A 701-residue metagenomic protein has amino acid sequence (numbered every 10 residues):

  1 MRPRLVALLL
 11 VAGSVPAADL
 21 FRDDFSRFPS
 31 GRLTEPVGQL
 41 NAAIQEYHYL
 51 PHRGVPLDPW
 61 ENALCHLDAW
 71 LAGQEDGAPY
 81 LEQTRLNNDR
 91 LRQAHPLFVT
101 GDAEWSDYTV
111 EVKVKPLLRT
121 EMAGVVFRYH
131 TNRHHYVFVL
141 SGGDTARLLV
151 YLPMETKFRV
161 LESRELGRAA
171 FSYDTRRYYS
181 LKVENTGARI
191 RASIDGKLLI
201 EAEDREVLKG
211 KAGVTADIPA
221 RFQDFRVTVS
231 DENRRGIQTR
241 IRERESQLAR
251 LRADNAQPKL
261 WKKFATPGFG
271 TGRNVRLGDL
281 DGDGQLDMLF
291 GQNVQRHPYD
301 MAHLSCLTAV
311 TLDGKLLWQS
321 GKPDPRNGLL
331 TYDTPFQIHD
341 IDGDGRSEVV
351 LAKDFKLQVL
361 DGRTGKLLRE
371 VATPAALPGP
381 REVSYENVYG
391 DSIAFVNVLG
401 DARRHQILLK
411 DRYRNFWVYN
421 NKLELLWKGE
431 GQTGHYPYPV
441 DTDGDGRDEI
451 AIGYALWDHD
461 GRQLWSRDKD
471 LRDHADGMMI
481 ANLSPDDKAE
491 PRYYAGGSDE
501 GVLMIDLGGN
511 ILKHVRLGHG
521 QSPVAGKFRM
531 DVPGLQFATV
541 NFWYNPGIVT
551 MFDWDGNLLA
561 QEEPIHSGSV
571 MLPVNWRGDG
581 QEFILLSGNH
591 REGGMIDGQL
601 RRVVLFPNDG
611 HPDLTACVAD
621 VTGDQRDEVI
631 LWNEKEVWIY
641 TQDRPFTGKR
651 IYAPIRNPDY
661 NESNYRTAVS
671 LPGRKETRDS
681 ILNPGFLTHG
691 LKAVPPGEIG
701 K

Functional and structural regions predicted by a protein language model:
R2-L8: Sec-dependent signal peptide recognition, specifically the positively charged N-region followed immediately by
L8-A17: Hydrophobic h-region of N-terminal signal peptides that target proteins for export in Gram-negative bacteria
A18-W60, L64-H66, G73-A78, D89 (+6 more regions): Beta-propeller-forming repeat regions
D23-P29, S106-L118, R177, F225: Extra-cytoplasmic beta-strand recognition segments
F25, V110-V112, D174-N185, I190-A192: Short tryptophan-centered beta-strand motifs in secreted/extracellular beta-sheet-rich domains of glycan-recognition
G77, Q83-E155: Secretory/extracellular carbohydrate-interaction modules and structurally similar beta-sandwich "look-alikes"
P96-D102, G167-Y173, A212: Beta-strand-rich interaction surfaces with strong enrichment in secreted/lumenal proteins
T156-S180: Short, aromatic/His-centered strand-loop micro-motif at the edge of beta-sheets
